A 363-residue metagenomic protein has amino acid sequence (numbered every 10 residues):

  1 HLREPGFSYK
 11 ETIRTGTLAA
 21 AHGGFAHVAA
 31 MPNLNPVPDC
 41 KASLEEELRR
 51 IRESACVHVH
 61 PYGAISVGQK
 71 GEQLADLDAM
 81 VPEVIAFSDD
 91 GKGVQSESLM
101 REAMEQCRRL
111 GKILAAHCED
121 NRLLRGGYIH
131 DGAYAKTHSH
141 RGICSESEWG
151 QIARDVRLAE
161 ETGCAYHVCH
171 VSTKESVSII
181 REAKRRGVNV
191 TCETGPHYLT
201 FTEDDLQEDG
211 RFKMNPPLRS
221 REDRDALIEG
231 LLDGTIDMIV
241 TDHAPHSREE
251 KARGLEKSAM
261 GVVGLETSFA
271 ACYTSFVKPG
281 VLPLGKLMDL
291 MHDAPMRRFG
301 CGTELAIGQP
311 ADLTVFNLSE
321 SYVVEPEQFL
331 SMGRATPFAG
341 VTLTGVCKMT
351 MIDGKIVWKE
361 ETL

Functional and structural regions predicted by a protein language model:
H1-E11, P32-L34, H60-Q73, G91 (+1 more regions): Active-site mouth loops of central-metabolism enzymes
H1-S54: Metal-associated gating/positioning segment near the N- to mid-region
A20, G24, V59, F87 (+11 more regions): Divalent metal-coordination and catalytic microenvironments
F25-H27, V57, I85, D237: Short acidic/polar active-site loop segments enriched in Thr and Asp
R49-I65: A glycine-rich helix N-cap at a beta->alpha junction
L74-I239: Histidine/acidic residue-rich metal-binding segments in metalloenzymes
T137-A165, L232-D233, D237-I239, A244-L318: His/Asp/Glu-enriched, well-ordered alpha-helical/loop segment that forms or immediately abuts the divalent-metal
G254-K257, I307-T362: C-terminal cap of metal-dependent C-N hydrolases
